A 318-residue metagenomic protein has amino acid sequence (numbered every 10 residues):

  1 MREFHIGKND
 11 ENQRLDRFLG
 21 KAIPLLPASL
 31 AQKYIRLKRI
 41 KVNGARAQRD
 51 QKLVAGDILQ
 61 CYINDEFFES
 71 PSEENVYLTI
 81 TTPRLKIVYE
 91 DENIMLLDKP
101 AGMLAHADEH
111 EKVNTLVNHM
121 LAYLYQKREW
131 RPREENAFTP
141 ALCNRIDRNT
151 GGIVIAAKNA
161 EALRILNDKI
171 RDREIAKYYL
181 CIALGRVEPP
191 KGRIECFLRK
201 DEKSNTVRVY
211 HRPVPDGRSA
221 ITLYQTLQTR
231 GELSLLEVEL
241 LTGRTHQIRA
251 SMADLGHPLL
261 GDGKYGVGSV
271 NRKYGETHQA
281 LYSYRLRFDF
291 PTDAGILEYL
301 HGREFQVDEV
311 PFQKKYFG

Functional and structural regions predicted by a protein language model:
M1-E202, F312-Y316: RNA pseudouridine synthases
M1-K33, P83-L85, V214-I221, T226 (+3 more regions): Pseudouridine synthases involved in rRNA/tRNA modification
N43-Q48, E232-L235, K273: Short alpha-helix capping/helix-loop boundary micro-motifs
Q48-K52, E237, H278: Short, surface-exposed secondary-structure edge patches
M95, L236-E239: Short, well-ordered beta-strand segments enriched in hydrophobic/aromatic residues
M103-H106, T206-V207, S234: Short small-residue beta-strand/loop micro-motif enriched in glycine and branched aliphatics
Y179, I194, T222, S234-L236: Structural detector for hydrophobic anchor residues on beta-strands
D201-T206, R212, D254: C-terminal regulatory/effector modules of DNA-binding transcriptional regulators
